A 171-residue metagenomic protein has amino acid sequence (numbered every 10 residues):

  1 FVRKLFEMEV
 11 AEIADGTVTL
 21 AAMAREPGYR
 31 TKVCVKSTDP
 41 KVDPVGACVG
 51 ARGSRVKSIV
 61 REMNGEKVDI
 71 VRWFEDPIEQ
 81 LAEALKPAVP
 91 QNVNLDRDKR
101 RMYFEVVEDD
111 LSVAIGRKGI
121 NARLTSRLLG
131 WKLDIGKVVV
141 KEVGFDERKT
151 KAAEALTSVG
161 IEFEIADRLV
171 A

Functional and structural regions predicted by a protein language model:
F1-A171: RNA-contacting regions in translation and RNA-metabolism proteins, encompassing KH/S1 modules where present
